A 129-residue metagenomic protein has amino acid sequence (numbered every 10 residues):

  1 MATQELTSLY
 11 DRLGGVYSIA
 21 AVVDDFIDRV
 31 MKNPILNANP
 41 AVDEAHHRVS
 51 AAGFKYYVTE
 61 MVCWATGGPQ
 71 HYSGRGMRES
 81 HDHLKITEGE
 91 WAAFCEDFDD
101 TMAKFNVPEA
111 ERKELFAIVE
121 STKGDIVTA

Functional and structural regions predicted by a protein language model:
M1-A129: Core of compact, soluble alpha-helical bundle domains
